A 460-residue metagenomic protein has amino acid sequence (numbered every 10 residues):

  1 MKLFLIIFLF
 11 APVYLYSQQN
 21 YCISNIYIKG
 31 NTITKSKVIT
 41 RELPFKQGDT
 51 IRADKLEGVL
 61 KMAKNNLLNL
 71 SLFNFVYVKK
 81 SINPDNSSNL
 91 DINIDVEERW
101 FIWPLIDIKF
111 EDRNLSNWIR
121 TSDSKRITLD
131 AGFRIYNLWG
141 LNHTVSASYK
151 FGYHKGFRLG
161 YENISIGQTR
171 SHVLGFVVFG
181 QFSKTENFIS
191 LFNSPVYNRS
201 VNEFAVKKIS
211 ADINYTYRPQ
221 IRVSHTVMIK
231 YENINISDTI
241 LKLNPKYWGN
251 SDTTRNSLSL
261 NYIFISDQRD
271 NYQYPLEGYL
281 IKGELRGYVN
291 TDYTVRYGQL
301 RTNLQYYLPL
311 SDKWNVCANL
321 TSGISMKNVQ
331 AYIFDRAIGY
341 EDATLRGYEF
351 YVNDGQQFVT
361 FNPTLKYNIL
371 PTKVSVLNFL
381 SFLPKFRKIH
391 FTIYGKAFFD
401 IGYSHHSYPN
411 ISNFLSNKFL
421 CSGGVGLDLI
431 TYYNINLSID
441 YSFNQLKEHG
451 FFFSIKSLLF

Functional and structural regions predicted by a protein language model:
M1-C22: Bacterial Sec-dependent N-terminal signal peptides
Q19-G175, S251-L276, Q357, S404-N410 (+2 more regions): Outer-membrane beta-barrel initiation region
S36, A331, P371-L377, K388-T392 (+3 more regions): Extended hydrophobic-aromatic, low-complexity segments
E97-N261, S266-R269, A337-A343, Y348-V359 (+1 more regions): Gram-negative/organellar outer-membrane beta-barrel architecture
F179-S183, E232-I234, E284-N290, G323-K327 (+1 more regions): Short glycine-rich beta-strand segments
K246-W248, N256, I333-T344, Y403-L415 (+1 more regions): Solvent-exposed, glycine/polar-rich loop segments of beta-barrel outer-membrane systems
S257-K388: C-terminal outer-membrane beta-barrel translocator/porin domains of Gram-negative envelope proteins and their
K313, T364, N368-T372, L380-G423: Outer-membrane beta-barrel transmembrane domain signature
